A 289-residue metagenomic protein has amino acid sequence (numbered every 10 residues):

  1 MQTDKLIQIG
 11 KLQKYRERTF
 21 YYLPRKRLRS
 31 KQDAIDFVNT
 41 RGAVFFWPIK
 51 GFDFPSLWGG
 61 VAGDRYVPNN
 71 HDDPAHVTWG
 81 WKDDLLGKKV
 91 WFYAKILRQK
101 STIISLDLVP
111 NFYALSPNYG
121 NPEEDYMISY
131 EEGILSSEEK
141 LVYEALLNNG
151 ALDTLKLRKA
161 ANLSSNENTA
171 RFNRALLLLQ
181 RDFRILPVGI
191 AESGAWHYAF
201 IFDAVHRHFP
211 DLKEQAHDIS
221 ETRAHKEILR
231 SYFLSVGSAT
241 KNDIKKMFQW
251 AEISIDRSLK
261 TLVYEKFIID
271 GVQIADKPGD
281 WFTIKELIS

Functional and structural regions predicted by a protein language model:
M1-S289: Long, low-complexity intrinsically disordered regions
